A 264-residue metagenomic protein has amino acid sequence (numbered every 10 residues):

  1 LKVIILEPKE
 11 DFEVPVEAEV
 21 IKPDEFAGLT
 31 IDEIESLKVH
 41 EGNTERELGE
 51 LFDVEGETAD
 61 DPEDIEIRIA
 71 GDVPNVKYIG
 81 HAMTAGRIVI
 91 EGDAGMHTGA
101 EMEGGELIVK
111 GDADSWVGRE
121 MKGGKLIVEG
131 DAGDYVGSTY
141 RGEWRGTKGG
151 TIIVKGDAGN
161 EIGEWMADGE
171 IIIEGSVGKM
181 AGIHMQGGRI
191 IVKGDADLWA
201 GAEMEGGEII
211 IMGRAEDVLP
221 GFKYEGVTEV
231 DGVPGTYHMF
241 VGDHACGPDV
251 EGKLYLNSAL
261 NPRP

Functional and structural regions predicted by a protein language model:
L1-D72, Y78, E120, K125-E129 (+6 more regions): Intrinsically disordered, low-complexity terminal regions
P62-D64, M83, M102: Short connector loops at helix/strand junctions that flank enzyme active sites, especially segments positioning acidic
R68-P74, Y78-G92: A glycine-rich, hydrophobic loop/mini-helix early in the fold
Y78, V89-E101, I108-V117, E129-V136: Intrinsically disordered, low-complexity linker/loop segments enriched in Gly/Pro and charged/polar residues
M102-G105, G123: "Short basic amphipathic alpha-helical interaction patches in structured regions
